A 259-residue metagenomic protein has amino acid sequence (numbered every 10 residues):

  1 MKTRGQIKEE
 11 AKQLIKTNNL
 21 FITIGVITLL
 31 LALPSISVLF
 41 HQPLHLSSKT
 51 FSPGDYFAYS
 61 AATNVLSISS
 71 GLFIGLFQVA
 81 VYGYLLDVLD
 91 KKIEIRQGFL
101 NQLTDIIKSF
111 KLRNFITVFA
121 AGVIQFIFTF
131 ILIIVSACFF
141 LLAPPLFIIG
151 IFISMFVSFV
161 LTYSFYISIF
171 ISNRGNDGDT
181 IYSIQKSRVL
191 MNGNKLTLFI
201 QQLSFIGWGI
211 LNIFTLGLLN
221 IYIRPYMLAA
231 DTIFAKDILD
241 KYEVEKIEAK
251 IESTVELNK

Functional and structural regions predicted by a protein language model:
M1-A32, L100-I133, V160-N212: Interfacial aromatic "cap" segments that immediately flank transmembrane helices in multipass membrane proteins
M1-E10, I95-N101, Q185-K186, L239-K259: Low-complexity, intrinsically disordered extramembrane tails and loops of integral membrane proteins
K2-E9, Q13-E94, G122-I133: Short, small/hydrophobic-residue-rich motifs at membrane-helix boundaries and re-entrant hairpins of integral membrane
L33-S35, S48-S52, F128-I131, A143-P145 (+2 more regions): Short alpha-helical linear motifs
L44, V135-A143: Juxtamembrane "helix-exit" motif on the non-cytosolic side of transmembrane helices
S60-Q97, F140-D179, N212-E245: Selective recognition of hydrophobic, aromatic-rich stretches within alpha-helical transmembrane segments of polytopic
L86-K108, L112-T117, G122, F214 (+2 more regions): Charged/polar interaction segments and conserved charged motifs
